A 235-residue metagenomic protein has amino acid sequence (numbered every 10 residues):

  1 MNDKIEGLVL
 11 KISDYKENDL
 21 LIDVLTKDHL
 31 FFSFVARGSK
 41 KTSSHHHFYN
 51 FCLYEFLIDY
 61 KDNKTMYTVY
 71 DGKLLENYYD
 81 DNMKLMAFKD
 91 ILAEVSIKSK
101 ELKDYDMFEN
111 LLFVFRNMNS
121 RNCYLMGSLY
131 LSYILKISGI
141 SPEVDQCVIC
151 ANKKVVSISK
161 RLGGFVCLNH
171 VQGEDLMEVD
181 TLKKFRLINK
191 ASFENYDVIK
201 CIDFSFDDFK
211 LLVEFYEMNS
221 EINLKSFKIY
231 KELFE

Functional and structural regions predicted by a protein language model:
M1-D19, L25-E235: Non-catalytic alpha-helical scaffolds and adjoining flexible linkers that form interface surfaces for assembly
